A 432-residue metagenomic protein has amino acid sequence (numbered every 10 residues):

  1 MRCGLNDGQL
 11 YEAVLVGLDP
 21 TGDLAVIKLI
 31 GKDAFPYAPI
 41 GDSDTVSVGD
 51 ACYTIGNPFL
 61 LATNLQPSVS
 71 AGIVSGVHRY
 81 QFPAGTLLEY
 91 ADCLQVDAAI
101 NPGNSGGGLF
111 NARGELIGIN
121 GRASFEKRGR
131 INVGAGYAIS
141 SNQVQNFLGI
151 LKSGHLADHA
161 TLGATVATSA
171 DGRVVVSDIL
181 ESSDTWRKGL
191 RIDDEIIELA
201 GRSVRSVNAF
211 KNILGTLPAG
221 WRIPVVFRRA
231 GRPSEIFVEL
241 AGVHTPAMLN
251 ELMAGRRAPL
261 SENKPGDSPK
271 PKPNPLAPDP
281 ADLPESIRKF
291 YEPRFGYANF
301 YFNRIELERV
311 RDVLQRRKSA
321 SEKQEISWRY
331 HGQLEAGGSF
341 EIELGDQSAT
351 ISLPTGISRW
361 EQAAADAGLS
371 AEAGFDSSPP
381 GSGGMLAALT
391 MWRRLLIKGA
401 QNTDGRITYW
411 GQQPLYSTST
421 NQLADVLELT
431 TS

Functional and structural regions predicted by a protein language model:
M1-G172, G215-W221, T245-L249, G255-L260: Serine-dependent protease modules
R2-C3, G108, P224-V226, R329 (+2 more regions): Residue-level detector of beta-strand face positions
L5, N111, S169, R229 (+3 more regions): Acidic surface patches and DE-rich sequence motifs
L5-D7, P58, F227-R229, Y330-L334 (+1 more regions): Short acidic, glycine-rich loop/turn motifs
V14, K28, S47, L116 (+3 more regions): C-terminal recognition in membrane/secretory proteostasis and scaffolding
R394-T418: Edge strands and adjacent loops of beta-rich recognition modules
Y416-S432: Gly/Pro-enriched, hydrophobic low-complexity segments that function as extracytoplasmic propeptides/linkers
